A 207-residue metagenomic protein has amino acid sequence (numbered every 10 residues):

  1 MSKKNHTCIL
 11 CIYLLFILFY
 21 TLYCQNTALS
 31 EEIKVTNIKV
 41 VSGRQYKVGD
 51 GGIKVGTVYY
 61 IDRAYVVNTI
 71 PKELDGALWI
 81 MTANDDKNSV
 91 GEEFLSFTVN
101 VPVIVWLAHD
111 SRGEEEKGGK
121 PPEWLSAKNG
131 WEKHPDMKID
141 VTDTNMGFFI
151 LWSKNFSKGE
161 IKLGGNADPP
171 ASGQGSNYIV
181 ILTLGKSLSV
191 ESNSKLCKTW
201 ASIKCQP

Functional and structural regions predicted by a protein language model:
S2-I12: Bacterial N-terminal signal peptides that target proteins for export
C11-Y23: Bacterial N-terminal signal peptides
N26-A77: N-terminal targeting leaders for non-cytosolic proteins
K72-N88: Short, compositionally biased low-complexity segments enriched in polar/charged residues
D85-T98: Short beta-strands within extracellular/lumenal beta-sheet-rich domains
V101-G113: A short beta-strand element within beta-rich, extracytoplasmic domains of secreted/secretory-pathway proteins
E116-G185: Contiguous ligand/interfacial binding patches
V190-P207: Short acidic, low-complexity intrinsically disordered linear motifs used for protein-protein interactions
